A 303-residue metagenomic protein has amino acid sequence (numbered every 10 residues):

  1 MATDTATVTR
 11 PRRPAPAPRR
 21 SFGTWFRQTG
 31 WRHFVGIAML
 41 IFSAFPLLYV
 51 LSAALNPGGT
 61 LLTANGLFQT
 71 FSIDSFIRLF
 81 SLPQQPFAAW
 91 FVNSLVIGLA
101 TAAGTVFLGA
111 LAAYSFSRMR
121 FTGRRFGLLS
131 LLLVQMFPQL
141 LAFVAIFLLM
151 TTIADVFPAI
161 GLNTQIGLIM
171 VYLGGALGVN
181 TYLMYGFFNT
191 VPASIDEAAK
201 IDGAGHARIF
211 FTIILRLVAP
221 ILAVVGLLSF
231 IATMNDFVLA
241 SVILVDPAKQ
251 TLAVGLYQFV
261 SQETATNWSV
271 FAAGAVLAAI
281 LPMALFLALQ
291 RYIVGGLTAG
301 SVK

Functional and structural regions predicted by a protein language model:
M1-W25: Short, Lys/Arg-rich, polar N-terminal cytosolic tail immediately upstream of the first transmembrane signal-anchor
Q28-K303: A structural signal for multi-pass alpha-helical bundles of membrane permease subunits that mediate small-molecule
